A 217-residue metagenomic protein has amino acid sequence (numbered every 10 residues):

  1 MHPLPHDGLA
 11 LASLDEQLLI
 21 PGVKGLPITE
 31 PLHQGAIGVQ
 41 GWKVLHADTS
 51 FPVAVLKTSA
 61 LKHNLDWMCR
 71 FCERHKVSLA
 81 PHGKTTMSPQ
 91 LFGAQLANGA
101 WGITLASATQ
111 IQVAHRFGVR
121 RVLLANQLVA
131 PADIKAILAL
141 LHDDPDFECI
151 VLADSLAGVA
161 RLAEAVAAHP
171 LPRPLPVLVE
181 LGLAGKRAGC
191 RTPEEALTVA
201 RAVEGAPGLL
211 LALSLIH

Functional and structural regions predicted by a protein language model:
M1-A139: A charged N-terminal "starter" segment
A80-L213: Active-site-proximal beta-alpha core segment in soluble small-molecule metabolic enzymes
I216-H217: Conserved small/polar residues in nucleotide/adenosyl-binding loops
